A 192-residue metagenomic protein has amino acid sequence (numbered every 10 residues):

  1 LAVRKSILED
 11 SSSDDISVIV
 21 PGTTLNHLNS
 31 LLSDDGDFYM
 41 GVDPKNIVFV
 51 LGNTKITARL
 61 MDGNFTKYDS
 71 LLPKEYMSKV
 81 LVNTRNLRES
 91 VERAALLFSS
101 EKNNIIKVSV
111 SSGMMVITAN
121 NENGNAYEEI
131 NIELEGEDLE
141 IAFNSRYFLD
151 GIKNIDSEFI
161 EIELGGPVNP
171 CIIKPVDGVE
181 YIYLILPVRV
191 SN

Functional and structural regions predicted by a protein language model:
L1-V3, S11-M61, Y76-N192: DNA polymerase processivity clamps
L60, D69-S70: Short, charged, solvent-exposed linker or helix-capping segments at domain edges/interfaces that act as flexible hinges
L71-E75: Short hinge/gating elements
